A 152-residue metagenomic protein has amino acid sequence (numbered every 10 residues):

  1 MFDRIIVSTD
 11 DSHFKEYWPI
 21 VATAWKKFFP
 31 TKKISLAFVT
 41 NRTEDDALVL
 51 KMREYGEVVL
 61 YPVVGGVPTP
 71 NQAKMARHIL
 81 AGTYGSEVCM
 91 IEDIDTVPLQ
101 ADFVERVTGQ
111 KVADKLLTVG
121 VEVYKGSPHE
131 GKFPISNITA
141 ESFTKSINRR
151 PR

Functional and structural regions predicted by a protein language model:
M1-G65: N-terminal anchoring/stem segment of glycosyltransferases
D3, E87, K115-L116: Conserved acidic residues
T23-F28, I79-L80, T118: A generic secondary-structure signal
S35, V59, M90-E92, L117-V119: Hydrophobic/aromatic beta-strand patches that form the interior of the parallel beta-sheet core in alpha/beta enzyme
V64-M90: A conserved donor-nucleotide-binding helix/loop in the catalytic core of Leloir-type glycosyltransferases
D93-V97: The conserved acidic donor/metal-binding loop of glycosyltransferases
P98-E130: Conserved donor-nucleotide/metal-binding helix-loop-beta segment in metal-dependent transferases, i.e., the alpha-helix
I135-R152: Catalytic core and acceptor-binding pocket of nucleotide-sugar-dependent glycosyltransferases
